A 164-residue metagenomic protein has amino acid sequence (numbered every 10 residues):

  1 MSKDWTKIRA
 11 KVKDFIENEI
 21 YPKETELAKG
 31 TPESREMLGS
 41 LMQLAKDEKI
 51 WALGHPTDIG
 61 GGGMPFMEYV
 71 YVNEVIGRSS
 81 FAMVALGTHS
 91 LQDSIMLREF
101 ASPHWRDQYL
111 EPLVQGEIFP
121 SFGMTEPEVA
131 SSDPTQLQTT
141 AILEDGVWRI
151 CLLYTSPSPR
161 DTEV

Functional and structural regions predicted by a protein language model:
M1-G87, H104-Q115: Amphipathic, small/basic residue-rich leader segments at the start of a protein or domain
D58, T125-V129: Short, solvent-exposed loop/turn elements at beta->coil junctions and helix N-caps that rim active or binding pockets
A85-H104, D133: N-terminal glycine-rich flavin-associated loop
E117-T125: A short, Trp-centered hydrophobic/proline-enriched beta-strand micro-motif
T139-A141: A structural signal for short hydrophobic beta-strand segments in well-ordered beta-sheet cores
Y154-D161: Conserved small/polar residues in nucleotide/adenosyl-binding loops
